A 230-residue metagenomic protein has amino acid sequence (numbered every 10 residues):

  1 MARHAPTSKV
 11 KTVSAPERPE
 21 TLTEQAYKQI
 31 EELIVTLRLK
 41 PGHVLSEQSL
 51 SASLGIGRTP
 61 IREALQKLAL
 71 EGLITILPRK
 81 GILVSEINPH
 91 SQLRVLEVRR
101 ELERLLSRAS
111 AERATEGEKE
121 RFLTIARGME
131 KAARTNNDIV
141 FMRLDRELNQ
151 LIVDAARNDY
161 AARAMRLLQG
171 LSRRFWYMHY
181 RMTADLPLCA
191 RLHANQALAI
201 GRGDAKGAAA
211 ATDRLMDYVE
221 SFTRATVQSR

Functional and structural regions predicted by a protein language model:
M1-E112, E220-R230: Short linear motifs at protein or domain termini
A2, S53, A184-R230: C-terminal regulatory/effector modules of DNA-binding transcriptional regulators
T21, K119-E120, A184-P187: Short helix-capping and inter-helix turn/linker motifs at the boundaries of alpha-helical repeat units
R38, L73, N137, D204-A205: Residue-level recognition of short, well-ordered coil/turn positions that link secondary-structure elements
R62-E63, R113-E116, V140-F141, A161-A164 (+2 more regions): Juxtamembrane/interface motifs at transmembrane-helix termini
A69-L70, I74-T75, L168-G170, D185-P187: Mobile beta-alpha loop/short-helix "lid" or hinge segments that flank ligand
V95, R99, E116-M178, R191-A199 (+1 more regions): Conserved amphipathic alpha-helical segments that form helical-bundle/coiled-coil interaction surfaces
S110, A156, H179-Y180, V227: Helix-loop junctions at the membrane-solvent interface of multi-pass transporters, primarily the C-terminal
